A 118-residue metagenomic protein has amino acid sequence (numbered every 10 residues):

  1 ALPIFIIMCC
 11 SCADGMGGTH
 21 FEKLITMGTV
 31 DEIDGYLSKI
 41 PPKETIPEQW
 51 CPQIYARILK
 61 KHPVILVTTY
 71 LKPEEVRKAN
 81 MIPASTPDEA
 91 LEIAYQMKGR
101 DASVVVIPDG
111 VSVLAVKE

Functional and structural regions predicted by a protein language model:
A1-L2: Short, small-residue-biased leader/transition segments that mark boundaries at the very start of proteins
M8-C12, H20, L66-T69, V106-D109: Active-site proximal loops enriched in glycine and acidic residues that flank catalytic Cys/His/Asp and coordinate
M16-M27, A79, A115-E118: Short glycine/threonine-rich loop-to-helix capping motif typified by GTGT followed within a few residues by an Asp-Pro
G18-I46: Acidic, Ser/Thr-rich peripheral helices and adjacent loops at domain boundaries
D31, Y36-I40, R57, I93-M97 (+1 more regions): Change "in soluble alpha/beta enzymes" to "in soluble alpha/beta proteins
K39-T86: C-terminal hydrophobic structural anchor segments that stabilize assembly/packing rather than catalytic chemistry
T68-E118: Extended hydrophobic packing segments that form well-structured cores
